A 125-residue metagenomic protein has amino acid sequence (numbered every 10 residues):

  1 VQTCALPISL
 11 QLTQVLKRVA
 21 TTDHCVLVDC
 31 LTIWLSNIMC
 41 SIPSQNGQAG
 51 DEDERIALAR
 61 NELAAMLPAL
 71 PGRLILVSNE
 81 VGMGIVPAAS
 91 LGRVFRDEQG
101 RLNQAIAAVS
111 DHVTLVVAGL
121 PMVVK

Functional and structural regions predicted by a protein language model:
V1-L6: Short, small-residue-biased leader/transition segments that mark boundaries at the very start of proteins
P7-S9, V117: Short loop/edge segments at beta-strand edges and connector loops that shape dinucleotide/nucleotide cofactor-binding
S9-V26, R60-P71: Short amphipathic alpha-helices and their capping/turn segments at secondary-structure boundaries
Q11-L12, T32-W34: Short, catalytically relevant binding-site loops at active-site mouths
L27-L31: Conserved proline-anchored active-site loop of SAM-dependent methyltransferases that bridges a beta-strand
I33-K125: Replace "adjacent to P-loop NTPase cores in ATP/GTP-dependent enzymes" with "adjacent to NTP-binding cores
